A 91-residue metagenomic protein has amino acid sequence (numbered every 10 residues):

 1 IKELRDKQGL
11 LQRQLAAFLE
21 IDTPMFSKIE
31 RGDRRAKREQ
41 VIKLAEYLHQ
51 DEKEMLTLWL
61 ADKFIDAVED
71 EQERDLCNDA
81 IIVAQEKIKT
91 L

Functional and structural regions predicted by a protein language model:
I1-L15, K43, C77-N78: Short basic helix-loop element that most often maps to the first helix and adjoining turn of HTH DNA-binding modules
K2, D6, E20, R31-D33 (+2 more regions): Residue-level detection of the helix-turn-helix DNA-binding "recognition helix"
G9, R35-R38: Residue at a beta-strand N-cap/secondary-structure junction
G9-K28: Short alpha-helical DNA-recognition segment
E20, K37-M55: DNA major-groove recognition helix of helix-turn-helix/homeodomain DNA-binding modules
E54-L91: Short, charged recognition helix plus adjacent turn of helix-turn-helix-like nucleic-acid-binding domains
